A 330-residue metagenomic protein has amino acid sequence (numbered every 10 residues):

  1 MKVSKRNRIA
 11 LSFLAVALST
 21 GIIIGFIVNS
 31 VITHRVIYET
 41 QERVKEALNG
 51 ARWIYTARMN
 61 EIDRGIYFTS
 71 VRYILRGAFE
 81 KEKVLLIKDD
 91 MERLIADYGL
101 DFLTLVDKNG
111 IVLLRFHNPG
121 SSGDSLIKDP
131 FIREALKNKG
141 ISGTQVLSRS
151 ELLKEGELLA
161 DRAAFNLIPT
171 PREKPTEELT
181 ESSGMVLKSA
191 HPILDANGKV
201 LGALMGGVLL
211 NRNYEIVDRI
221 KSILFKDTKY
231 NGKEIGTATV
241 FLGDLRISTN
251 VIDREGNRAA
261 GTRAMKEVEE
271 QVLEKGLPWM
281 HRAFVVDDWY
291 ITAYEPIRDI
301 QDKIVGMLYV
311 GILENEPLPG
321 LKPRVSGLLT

Functional and structural regions predicted by a protein language model:
V3, L313-T330: Membrane-interface helix-start motif
K5-D101, K108, K139-R149, L167-H191 (+1 more regions): Juxtamembrane extracytoplasmic/periplasmic/luminal helical "stalk" adjacent to the first N-terminal
R52, T56, D129, G207-L210 (+4 more regions): Amphipathic alpha-helical bundle/coiled-coil segments
E80-D90, I111, R115-E177, N213-D227 (+2 more regions): Extracytoplasmic/periplasmic sensor domains and loops in membrane signaling proteins
V106-I111, N197, L210, L242-I247: Short acidic/glycine-rich beta-turn/loop cap or linker motifs at sensory/regulatory domain boundaries that couple input
L167, L187-G198, L209, A283-V285 (+1 more regions): A short, hydrophobic, proline-anchored segment that marks a local hinge/packing element in signaling and regulatory
G202-L209, I291-L318: Short, hydrophobic beta-strand elements of compact beta-sandwich sensory domains
